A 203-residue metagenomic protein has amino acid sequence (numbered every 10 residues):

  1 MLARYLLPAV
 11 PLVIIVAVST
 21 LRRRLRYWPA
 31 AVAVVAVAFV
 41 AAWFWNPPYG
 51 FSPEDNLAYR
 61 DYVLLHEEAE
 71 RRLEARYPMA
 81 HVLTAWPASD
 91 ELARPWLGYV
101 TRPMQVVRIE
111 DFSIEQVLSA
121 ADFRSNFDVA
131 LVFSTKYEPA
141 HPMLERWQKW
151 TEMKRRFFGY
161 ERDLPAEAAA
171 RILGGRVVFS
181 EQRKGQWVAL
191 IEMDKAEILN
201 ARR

Functional and structural regions predicted by a protein language model:
M1-V10, D55: Membrane-interface catalytic loops of GT-C/OST-like multi-pass glycosylation enzymes that act
V13-I14, P87-L92, T135-E138, A196: Short, solvent-exposed loop/turn segments at secondary-structure junctions
V13-P48: Signature aromatic-anchored transmembrane alpha helix within multi-pass, membrane-resident enzymes that catalyze glycan
V35-R71, S89-D90: Membrane-proximal, lumen/periplasm-facing interface regions of secretory-pathway glyco- and lipid-modifying enzymes
S52-Y62, R94-V100, P139-T151: Short, flexible/disordered intra-domain loops and linkers
Y59-P103, F127-S134: Short periplasmic/luminal acceptor-recognition loop of GT-C membrane glycosyltransferases, typified by
T101-R124: A short, well-structured beta->alpha microelement
Q116, A120-R203: Aromatic/acidic, Gly/Pro-rich catalytic loop(s) in extracytoplasmic/lumenal soluble domains of multi-pass membrane
